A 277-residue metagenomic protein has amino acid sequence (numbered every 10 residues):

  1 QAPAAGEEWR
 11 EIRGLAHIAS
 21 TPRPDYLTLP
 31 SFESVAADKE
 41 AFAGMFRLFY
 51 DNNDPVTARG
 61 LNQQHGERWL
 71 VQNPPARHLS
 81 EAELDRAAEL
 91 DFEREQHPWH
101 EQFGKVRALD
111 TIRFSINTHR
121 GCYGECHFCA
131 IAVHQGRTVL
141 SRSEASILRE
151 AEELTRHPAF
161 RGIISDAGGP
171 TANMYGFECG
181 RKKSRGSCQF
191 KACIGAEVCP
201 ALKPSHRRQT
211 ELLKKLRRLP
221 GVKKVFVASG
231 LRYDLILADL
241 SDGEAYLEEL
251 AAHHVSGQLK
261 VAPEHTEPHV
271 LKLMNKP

Functional and structural regions predicted by a protein language model:
Q1, V133-D166: Repeat-solenoid scaffold signature
Q1-I112: Flexible, acidic/Gly-rich N-terminal and inter-domain linker regions that tether and position cofactor-handling modules
A2-L29, V106-A108, V133, E144 (+4 more regions): Hydrophobic, small-residue-rich alpha-helical packing segments that form membrane-like cores
G60-W69, Q96, E125-Q135, S146 (+3 more regions): Short acidic (Asp/Glu) and glycine-rich catalytic loops that position anionic groups and cofactors
N73-R77, G104, A108, I112-H119 (+5 more regions): Hydrophobic alpha-helical scaffolding
E101-A130, I163, Q258-K260: N-terminal pre-triad scaffold of radical SAM enzymes
S115-H127, T138-S141, S146, E150 (+2 more regions): Cysteine-centered iron-sulfur cluster-binding motifs in ferredoxin-type domains/subunits of redox enzymes
E152-P277: Conserved SAM/AdoMet-binding glycine-rich loop
